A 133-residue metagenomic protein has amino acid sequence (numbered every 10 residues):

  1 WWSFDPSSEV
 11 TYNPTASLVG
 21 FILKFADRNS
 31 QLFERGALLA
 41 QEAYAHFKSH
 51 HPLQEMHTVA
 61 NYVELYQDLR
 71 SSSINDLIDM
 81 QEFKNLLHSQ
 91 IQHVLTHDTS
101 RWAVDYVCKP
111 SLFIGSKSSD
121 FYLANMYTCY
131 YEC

Functional and structural regions predicted by a protein language model:
W1-C133: Preference for long, amphipathic alpha-helical scaffolds in soluble/luminal domains and all-alpha bundles
